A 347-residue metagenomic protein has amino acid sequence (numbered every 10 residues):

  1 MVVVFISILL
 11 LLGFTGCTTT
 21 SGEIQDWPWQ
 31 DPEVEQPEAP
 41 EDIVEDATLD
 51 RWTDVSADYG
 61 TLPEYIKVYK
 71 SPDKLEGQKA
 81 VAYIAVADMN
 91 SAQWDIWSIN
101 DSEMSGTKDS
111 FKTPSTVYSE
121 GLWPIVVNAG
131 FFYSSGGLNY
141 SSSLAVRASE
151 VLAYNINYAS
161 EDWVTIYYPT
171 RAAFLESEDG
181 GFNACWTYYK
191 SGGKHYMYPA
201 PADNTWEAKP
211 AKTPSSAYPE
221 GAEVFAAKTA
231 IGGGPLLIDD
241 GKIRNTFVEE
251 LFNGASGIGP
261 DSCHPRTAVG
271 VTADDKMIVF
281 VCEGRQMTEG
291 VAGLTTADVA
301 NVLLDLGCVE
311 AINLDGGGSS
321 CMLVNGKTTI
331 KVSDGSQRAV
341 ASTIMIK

Functional and structural regions predicted by a protein language model:
M1-V4: Bacterial N-terminal signal peptides that target proteins for export
G13-G16: C-terminal motif of bacterial Sec signal peptides marking the signal peptidase cleavage site
T18-S191: Zymogen propeptides
A47-D50, D54, D58-E76, E310-S320 (+1 more regions): C-terminal regions of proteins
A80-I84, R171, G232-G234, C263-A268 (+1 more regions): Short glycine-rich loop/turn motifs
P124-N128, F174-L175, L236-L237, G270 (+3 more regions): Structural recognition of the beta-strand scaffold that forms the well-ordered cores of secreted hydrolase catalytic
S135-P260: Active-site-adjacent helix-turn-beta-strand microarchitecture at beta-sheet edges that either contains or buttresses
G136-V164, R244-E310, S319-K347: Conserved, well-ordered active-site substructure
